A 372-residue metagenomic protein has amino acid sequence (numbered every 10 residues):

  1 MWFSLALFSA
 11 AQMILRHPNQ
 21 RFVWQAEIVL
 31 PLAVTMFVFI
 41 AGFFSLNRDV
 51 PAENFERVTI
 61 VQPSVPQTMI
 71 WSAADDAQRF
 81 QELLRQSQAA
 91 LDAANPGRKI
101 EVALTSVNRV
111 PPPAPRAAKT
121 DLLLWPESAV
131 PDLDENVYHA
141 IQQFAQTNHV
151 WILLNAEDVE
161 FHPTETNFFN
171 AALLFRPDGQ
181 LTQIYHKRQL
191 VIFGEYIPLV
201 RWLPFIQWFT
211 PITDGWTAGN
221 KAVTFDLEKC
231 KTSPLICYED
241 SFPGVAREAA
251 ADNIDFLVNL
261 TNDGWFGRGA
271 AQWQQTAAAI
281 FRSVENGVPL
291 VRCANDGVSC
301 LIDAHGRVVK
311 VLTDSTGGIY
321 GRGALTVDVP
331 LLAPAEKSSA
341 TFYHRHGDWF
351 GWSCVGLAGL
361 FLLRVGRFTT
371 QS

Functional and structural regions predicted by a protein language model:
M1-A6, A10-I14, N19-R21, I197 (+2 more regions): C-terminal beta-strand edge segments of enzyme domains
F3, L122, A129-E160, F205-T213 (+2 more regions): CN hydrolase (nitrilase-like) catalytic-core segments centered on the catalytic cysteine and neighboring Lys/Glu
A6, V29-F43, V355-L363: Hydrophobic core of alpha-helical transmembrane segments in multi-pass integral membrane proteins
M13, A117, N253: Glycine-rich phosphate/diphosphate-binding loops that line cofactor/substrate pockets in enzymes
R16-A33: Membrane-interfacial entry segments at the cytosolic side of transmembrane helices
G42-F193, I212-G215, G219-K229, P234 (+4 more regions): Soluble catalytic regions of membrane-associated enzymes that act on cell-envelope and secretory-pathway components
E127, V245, S353-L357: Generic hydrophobic alpha-helical membrane-span motif
V191-F205: Glycine-rich phosphate-binding loop plus the immediately following alpha-helix
